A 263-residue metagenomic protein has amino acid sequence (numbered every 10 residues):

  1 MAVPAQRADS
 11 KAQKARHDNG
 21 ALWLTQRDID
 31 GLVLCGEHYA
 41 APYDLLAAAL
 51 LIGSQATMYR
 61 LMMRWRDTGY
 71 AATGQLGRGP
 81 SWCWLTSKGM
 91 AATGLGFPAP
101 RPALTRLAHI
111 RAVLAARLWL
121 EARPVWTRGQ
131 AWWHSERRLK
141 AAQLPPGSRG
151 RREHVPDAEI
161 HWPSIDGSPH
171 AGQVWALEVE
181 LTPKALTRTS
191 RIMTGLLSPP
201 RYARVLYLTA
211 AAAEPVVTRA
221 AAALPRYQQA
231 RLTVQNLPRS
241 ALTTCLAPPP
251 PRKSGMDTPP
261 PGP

Functional and structural regions predicted by a protein language model:
M1-R101: Nuclease-adjacent, charged terminal/linker segments that flank catalytic cores
A2-R16, G20-W23, I29-L34, Y43 (+2 more regions): Non-catalytic C-terminal interaction segments of nucleic acid-processing enzymes
G36, F97-R117: A short, highly charged nucleic-acid-interacting micro-segment common to nuclease and nuclease-linked defense proteins
G74, R106, V125-W175, L181-A185: Active-site metal-binding core of divalent-cation-utilizing nuclease and nuclease-like domains
A116, L120, P124-W126: Acidic, glycine-rich loop-and-strand cores that form catalytic or ligand-binding grooves in diverse globular domains
